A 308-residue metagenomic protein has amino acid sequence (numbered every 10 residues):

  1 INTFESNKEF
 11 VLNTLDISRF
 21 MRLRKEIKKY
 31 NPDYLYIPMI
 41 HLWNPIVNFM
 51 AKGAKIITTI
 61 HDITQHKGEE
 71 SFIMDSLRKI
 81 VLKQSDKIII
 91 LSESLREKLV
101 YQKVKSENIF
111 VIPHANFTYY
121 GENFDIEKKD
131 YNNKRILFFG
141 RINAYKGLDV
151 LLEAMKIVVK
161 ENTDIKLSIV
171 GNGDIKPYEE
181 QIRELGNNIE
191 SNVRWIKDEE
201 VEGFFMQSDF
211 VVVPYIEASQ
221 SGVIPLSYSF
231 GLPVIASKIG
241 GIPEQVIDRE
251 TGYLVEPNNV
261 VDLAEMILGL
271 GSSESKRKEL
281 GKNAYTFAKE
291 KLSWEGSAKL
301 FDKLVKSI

Functional and structural regions predicted by a protein language model:
R19-L23, P32-G53: An aromatic- and histidine-rich active-site surface loop
E69, V100-Y101, F110-N133, I308: Acidic anion/phosphate-binding donor-loop and adjacent secondary structure in glycosyltransferase catalytic cores
K129-K146, L152-M155, L167-V170: Conserved donor-binding/catalytic core segment of Leloir-type glycosyltransferases
E179-E202: Nucleotide-activated donor-binding/catalytic signature segment of Leloir-type glycosyltransferases, i.e., the conserved
M206-S219, L232: Acidic donor-binding loop of glycosyltransferase active sites
P233-A236, V246: Short hydrophobic beta-strand element within catalytic cores of glycosyltransferases and related nucleotide-activated
D248-R249, Y253-V260, G269-E274: Conserved acidic donor-binding segment of nucleotide-sugar-dependent glycosyltransferases
D262, G269, K276-K291, S297-K303: A short, well-ordered alpha-helix in the C-terminal region of glycosyltransferases
